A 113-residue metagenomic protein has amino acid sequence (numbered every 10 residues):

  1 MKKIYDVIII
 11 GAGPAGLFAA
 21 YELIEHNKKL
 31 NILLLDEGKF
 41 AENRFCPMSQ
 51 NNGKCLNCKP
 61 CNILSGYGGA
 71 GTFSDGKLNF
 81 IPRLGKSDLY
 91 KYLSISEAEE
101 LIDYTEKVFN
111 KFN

Functional and structural regions predicted by a protein language model:
K2-A15, L33-G38: Beta1/beta-strand and adjacent pyrophosphate-binding region of the FAD-binding site in flavoprotein oxidoreductases
G16-L17, G66: Hydrophobic alpha-helical segments
A20, I24: Gly/Ala-rich phosphate-binding loop of Rossmann-like dinucleotide-binding domains, activating on the conserved
E25-N31: Conserved S-adenosyl-L-methionine
F40-N113: Conserved N-terminal/central alpha/beta ligand/cofactor-binding core
